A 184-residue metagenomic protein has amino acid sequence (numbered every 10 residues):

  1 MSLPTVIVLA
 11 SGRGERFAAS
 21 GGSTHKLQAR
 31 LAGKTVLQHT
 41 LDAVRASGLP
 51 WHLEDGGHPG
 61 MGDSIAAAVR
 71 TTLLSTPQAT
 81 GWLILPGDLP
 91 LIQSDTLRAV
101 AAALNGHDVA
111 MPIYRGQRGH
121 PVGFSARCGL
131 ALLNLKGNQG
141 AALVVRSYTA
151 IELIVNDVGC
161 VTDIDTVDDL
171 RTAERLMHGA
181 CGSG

Functional and structural regions predicted by a protein language model:
S2-R118, T149-D157, C181: Nucleotide and nucleotide-moiety/phosphate-recognizing core
S2-V6, N134-G184: Conserved alpha/beta core of the MobA/IspD/sugar-nucleotide pyrophosphorylase nucleotidyltransferase superfamily
R30, L91, G123, D163-I164: Short aromatic/basic micro-patch
L37, G62-I65, L97, G129 (+2 more regions): A general structural signal for well-ordered alpha-helical segments in protein cores
E54-D55, L85-P86, V122, L135 (+1 more regions): Active-site-adjacent beta-strand anchor residues
G62, P121, V161-D165: Short, solvent-exposed polar/charged micro-motifs at secondary-structure junctions
A99-V145: Flexible, gly/pro- and Lys/Arg-enriched active-site loops
